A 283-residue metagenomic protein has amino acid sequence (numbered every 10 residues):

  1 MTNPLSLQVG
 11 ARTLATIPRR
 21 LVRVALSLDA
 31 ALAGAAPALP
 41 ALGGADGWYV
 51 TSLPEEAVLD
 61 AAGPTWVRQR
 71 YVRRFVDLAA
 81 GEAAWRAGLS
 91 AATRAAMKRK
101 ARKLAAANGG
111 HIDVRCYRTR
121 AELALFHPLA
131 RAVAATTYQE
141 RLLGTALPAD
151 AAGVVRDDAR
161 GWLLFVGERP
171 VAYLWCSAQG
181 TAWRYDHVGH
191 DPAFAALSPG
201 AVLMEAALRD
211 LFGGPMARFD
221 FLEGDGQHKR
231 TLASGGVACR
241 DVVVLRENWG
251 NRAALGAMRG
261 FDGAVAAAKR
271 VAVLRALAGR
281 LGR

Functional and structural regions predicted by a protein language model:
T2-L21, A62-A84, P215-A276: Active-site/acyl-donor-binding loops of N-acyltransferases
T2-T16, L53-E56, A62-D77, G81-A83 (+1 more regions): A conserved beta-strand-loop-helix scaffold within acyl/acetyltransferase catalytic domains
N3-T51: N-terminal accessory interaction module
G34-A38, A196-R209: Conserved acetyl-CoA-binding loop-helix of GNAT-fold acetyltransferases
G44-S52, L211-E223: Conserved GNAT acetyl-CoA-binding A-motif
A135, R169, W175, L203 (+3 more regions): Hydrophobic alpha-helix feature that most strongly marks membrane-spanning transmembrane helices and their immediate
A152-L164, R169, L203, A207-L211 (+2 more regions): C-terminal structured domain segments across diverse proteins
L277-R283: Long, C-terminal catalytic modules of enzymes
